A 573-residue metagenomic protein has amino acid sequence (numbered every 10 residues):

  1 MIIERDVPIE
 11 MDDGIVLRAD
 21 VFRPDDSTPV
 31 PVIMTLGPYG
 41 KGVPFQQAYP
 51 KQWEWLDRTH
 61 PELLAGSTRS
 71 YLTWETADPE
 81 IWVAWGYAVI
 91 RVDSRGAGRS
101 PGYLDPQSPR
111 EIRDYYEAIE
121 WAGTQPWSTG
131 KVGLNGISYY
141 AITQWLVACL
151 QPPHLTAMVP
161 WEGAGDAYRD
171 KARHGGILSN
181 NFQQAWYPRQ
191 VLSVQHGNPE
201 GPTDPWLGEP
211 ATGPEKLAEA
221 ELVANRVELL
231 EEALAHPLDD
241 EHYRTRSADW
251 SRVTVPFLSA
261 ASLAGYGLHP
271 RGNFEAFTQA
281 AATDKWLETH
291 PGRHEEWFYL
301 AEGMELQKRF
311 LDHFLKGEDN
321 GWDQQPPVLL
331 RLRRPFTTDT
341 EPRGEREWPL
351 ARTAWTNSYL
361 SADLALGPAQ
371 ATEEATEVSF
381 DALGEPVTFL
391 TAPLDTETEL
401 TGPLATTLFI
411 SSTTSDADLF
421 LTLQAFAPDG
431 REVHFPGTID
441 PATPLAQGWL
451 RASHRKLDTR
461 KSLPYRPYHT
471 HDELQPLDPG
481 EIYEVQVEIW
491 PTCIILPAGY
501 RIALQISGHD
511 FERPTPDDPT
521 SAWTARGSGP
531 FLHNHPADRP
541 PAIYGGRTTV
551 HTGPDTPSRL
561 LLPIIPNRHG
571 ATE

Functional and structural regions predicted by a protein language model:
M1-S27, V32, L390, L394-T396: N-terminal cap/lid segment of alpha/beta-hydrolase-fold proteins
G42-T68, L72-P79, A84, C149-R252: Accessory cap/linker subdomain of secreted extracellular hydrolases
L56, G66, G303-M304, L315-E573: Glycine/threonine-rich phosphate-binding loop and adjacent beta-strand/alpha-helix elements that clamp
T73-W74, A84, P106-Q125: Alpha/beta-hydrolase active-site loop
P79, V83-R99: Conserved alpha/beta-hydrolase
P126-Y139: Alpha/beta-hydrolase fold nucleophile elbow
A141-P152, L408: Short glycine-enriched nucleophile-adjacent loop and the immediately C-terminal alpha-helix near the catalytic center
V253, S259-A261: Short beta-strand/loop motif that positions the catalytic acidic residue of the alpha/beta-hydrolase fold
